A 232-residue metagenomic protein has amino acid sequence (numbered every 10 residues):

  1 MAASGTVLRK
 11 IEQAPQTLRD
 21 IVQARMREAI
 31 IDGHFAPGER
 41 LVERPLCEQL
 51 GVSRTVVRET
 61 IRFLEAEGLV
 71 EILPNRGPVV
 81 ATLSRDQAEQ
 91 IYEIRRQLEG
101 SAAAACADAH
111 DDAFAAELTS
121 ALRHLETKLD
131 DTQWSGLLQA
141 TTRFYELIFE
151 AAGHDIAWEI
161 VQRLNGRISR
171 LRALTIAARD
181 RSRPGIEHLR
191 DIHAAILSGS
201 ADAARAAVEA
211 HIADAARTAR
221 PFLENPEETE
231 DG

Functional and structural regions predicted by a protein language model:
M1-D108, R217-G232: Short linear motifs at protein or domain termini
T17, E71, A115-A116, D180-R183: Short helix-capping and inter-helix turn/linker motifs at the boundaries of alpha-helical repeat units
R19, D111, W134, A178 (+1 more regions): Flexible, glycine- and charge-enriched loops at secondary-structure boundaries
R25-M26, Q49, A178-G232: C-terminal regulatory/effector modules of DNA-binding transcriptional regulators
S84-R85, L171-T175: Short alpha-helical transmembrane interface motifs in multi-pass membrane proteins
I91, D112-A173, E187-A195, A203-D214: Conserved amphipathic alpha-helical segments that form helical-bundle/coiled-coil interaction surfaces
A107-D108, G153, A177-A178: Short helix-capping/hinge motifs at transmembrane helix termini and TM-loop junctions
